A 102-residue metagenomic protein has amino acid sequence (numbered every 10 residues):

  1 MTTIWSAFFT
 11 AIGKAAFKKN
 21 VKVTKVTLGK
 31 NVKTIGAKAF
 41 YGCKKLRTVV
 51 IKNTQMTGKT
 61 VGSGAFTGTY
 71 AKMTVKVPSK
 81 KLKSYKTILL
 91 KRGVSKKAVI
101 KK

Functional and structural regions predicted by a protein language model:
M1-A11, K18-T34, K44-K59, Y70-S84 (+1 more regions): Structural signature of tandem-repeat unit edges
G13-A16, G36-Y41, S63-A65: Consensus positions within tandem repeat domains that build extended binding/scaffold surfaces
S63-A65, K83-K97: Short, aromatic/basic amphipathic alpha-helical patches
